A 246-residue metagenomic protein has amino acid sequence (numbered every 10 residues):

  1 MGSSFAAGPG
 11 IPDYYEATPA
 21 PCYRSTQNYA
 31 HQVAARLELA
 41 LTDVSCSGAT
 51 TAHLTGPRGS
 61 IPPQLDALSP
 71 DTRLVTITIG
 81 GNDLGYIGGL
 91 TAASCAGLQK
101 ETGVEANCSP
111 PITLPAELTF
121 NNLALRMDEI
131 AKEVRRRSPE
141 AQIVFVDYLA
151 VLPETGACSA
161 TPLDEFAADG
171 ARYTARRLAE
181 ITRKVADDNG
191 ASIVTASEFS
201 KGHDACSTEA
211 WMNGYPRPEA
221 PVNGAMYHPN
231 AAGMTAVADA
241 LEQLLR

Functional and structural regions predicted by a protein language model:
M1-G2, A6, A40-S45, R73-T78 (+3 more regions): Structural recognition of the beta-strand scaffold that forms the well-ordered cores of secreted hydrolase catalytic
M1-S47, L65, A93-L98: Serine-esterase "nucleophile elbow" of acetyl-processing enzymes
A7-G8, G81-A96, D147-E154, E198-A205: Short, solvent-exposed beta-strand-terminating loops
Q32-A40, L125-V144, R177-T195: A structural motif corresponding to the C-terminal end of an alpha-helix and its immediate exit/capping segment
T55-D71: Short, well-structured alpha-helical segments in soluble
D71-P111, T119-F120, R126-E133: A substrate-binding/cap region within the structured catalytic cores of diverse enzymes
G89-L118, A150-A175: Serine-dependent acyl-ester chemistry module
L149-R246: Catalytic His-Asp segment of secreted/periplasmic serine-dependent ester chemistry enzymes
